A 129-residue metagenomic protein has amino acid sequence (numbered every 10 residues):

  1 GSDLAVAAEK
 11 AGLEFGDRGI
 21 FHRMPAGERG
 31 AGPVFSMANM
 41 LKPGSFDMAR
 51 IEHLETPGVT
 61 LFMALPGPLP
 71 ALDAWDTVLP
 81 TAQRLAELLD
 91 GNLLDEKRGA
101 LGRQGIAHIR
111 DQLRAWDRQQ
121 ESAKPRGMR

Functional and structural regions predicted by a protein language model:
G1-A49: Short, highly charged
E9, E28, E52-E55, E87 (+2 more regions): Glutamate identity and glutamate-enriched acidic tracts
E9-G12, L54-G58, L79-R84: Short, low-complexity, polar/charged sequence segments that are solvent-exposed and flexible
R18-G19, E28-R29, F35, E55 (+3 more regions): Alpha-helix boundary/interfacial micro-motifs
F35-P43, E52-G67: Active-site-adjacent structural patch at catalytic or cofactor/ligand-binding sites
T60-R129: Well-ordered alpha/beta subsegment
